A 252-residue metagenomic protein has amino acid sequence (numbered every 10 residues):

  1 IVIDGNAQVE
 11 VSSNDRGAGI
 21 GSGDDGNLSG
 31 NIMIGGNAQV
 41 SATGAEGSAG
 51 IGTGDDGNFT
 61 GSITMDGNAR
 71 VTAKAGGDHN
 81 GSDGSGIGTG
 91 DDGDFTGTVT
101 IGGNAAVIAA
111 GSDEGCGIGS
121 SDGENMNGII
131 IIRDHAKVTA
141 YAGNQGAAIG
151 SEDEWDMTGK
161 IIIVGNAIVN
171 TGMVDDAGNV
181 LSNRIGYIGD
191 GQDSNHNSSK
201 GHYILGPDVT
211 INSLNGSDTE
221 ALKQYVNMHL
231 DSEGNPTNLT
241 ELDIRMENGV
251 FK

Functional and structural regions predicted by a protein language model:
I1-S13, I20-E46, I51-G111, I118-A142 (+2 more regions): Surface-exposed loop/turn motifs in large extracellular/passenger domains
I185: Acidic (Asp/Glu-rich), glycine- and aromatic
